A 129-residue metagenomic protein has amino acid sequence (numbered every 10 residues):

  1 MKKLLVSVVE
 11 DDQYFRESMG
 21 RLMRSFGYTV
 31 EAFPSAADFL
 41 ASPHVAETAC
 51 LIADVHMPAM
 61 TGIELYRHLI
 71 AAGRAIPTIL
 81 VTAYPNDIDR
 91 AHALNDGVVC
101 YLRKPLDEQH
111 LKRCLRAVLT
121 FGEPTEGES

Functional and structural regions predicted by a protein language model:
E10: Conserved acidic carboxylate
Q13-E31: Two-component/phosphorelay signaling modules centered on CheY-like receiver
P34-S35, T61-L65: Acidic catalytic/metal-coordinating carboxylates
A46-I52: Active-site beta3 strand of CheY-like receiver
M57: Receiver (REC) domain active-site loop signature in two-component systems and cognate sites in sensor histidine kinases
E64, P85-C100: Alpha4 helix (beta4-alpha4-beta5 surface) of REC/receiver domains from two-component response regulators
I88, L106-R116: C-terminal output helix
